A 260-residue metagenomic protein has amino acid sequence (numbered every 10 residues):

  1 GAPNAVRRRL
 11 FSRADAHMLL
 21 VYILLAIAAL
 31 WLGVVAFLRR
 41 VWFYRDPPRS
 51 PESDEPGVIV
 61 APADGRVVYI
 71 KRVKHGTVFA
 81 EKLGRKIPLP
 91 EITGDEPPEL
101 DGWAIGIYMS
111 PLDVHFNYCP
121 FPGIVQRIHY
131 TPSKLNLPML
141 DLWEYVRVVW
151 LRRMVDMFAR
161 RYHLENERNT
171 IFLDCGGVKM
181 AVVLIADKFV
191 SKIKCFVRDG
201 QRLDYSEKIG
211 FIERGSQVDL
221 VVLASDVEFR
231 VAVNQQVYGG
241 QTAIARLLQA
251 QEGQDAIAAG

Functional and structural regions predicted by a protein language model:
G1-G260: Contiguous, well-folded functional domains in the mature portion of proteins
